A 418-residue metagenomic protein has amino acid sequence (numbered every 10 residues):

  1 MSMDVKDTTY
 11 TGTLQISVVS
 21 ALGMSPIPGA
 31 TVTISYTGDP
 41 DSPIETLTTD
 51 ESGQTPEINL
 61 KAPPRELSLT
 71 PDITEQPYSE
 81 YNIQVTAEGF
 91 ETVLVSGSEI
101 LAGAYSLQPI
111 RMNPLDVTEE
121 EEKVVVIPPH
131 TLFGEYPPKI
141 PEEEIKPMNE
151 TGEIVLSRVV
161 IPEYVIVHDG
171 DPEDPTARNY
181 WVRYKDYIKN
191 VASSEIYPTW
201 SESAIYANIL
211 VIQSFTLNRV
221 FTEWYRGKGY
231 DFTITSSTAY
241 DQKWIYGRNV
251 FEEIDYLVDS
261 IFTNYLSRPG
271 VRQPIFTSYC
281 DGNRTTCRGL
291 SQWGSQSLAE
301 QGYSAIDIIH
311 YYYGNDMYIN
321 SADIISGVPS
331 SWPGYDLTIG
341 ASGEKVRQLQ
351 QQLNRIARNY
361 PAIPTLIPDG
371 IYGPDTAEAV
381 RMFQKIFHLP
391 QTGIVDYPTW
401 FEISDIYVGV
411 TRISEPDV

Functional and structural regions predicted by a protein language model:
M1-I27, L47: Beta-strand-rich domain onsets/edges
M3-D7, G29-T33, T48, Q54 (+2 more regions): Conserved, single-site charged/polar hotspot
T9-T11, S25-I27, P40, Q76-Y78 (+2 more regions): Short, surface-exposed loop/turn motifs at beta-strand boundaries within globular domains
T13-Q15, G29-T31, E80-N82: Exposed beta-strand and adjacent loop surfaces of beta-rich binding modules that mediate intermolecular recognition
L22, Y36-P40, G89-E91: Solvent-exposed strand-loop boundary residues in beta-sheet-rich modules
D39-L69: Short, acidic Ser/Thr/Gly-rich low-complexity loop/linker segments typical of extracellular and cell-surface proteins
R65-S96: A short, solvent-exposed loop/turn motif at the edges and junctions of modular extracellular/periplasmic domains
